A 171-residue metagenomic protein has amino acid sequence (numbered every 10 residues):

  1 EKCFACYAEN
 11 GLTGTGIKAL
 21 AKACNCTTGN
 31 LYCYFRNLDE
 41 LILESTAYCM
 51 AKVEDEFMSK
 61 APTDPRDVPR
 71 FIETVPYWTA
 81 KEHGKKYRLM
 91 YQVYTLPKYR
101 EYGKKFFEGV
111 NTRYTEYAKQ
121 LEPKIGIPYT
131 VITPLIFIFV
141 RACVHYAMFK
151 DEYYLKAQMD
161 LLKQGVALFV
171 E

Functional and structural regions predicted by a protein language model:
K2-E40, E44: Helix-turn-helix
K2-E9, K52-K60, L89, V93 (+1 more regions): Solvent-exposed, amphipathic alpha-helical segments
C6, Q164-E171: C-terminal alpha-helix
I17, A47-E54: Short, basic, alpha-helical segments at the C-terminal edge of helix-turn-helix-like DNA-binding modules
E44, F57-E82, I136: Hydrophobic alpha-helical connector segments
E73-K81, R88-K98, V166-F169: Helix-loop "lid/cap" segments that line or gate small-molecule binding pockets
E82, K98-G126, T130-P134, D160: Amphipathic alpha-helical packing segments from all-alpha helical-bundle domains
I127-F149, A157-G165: Hydrophobic alpha-helical segments that form the core of small-molecule binding pockets and/or dimer interfaces
